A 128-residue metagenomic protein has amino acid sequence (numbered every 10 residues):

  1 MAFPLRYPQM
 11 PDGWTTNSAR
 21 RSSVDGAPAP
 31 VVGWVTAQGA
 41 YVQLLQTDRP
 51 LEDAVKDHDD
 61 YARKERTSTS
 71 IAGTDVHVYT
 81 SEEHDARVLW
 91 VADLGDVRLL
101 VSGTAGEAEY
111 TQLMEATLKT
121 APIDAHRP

Functional and structural regions predicted by a protein language model:
M1-A86: Short, solvent-exposed recognition patches
K64-P128: A short, solvent-exposed beta-edge/loop patch
